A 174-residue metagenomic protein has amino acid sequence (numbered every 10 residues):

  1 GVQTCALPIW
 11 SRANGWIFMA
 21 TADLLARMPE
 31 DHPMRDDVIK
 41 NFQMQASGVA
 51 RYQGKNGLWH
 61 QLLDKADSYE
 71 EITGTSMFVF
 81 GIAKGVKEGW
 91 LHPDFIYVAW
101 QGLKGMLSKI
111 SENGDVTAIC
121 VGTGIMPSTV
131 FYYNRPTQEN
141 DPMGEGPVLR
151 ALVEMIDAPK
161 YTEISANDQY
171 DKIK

Functional and structural regions predicted by a protein language model:
G1, Y52, K109: Conserved catalytic core of Hanks-type protein kinase domains
G1-L7: Short, small-residue-biased leader/transition segments that mark boundaries at the very start of proteins
V2, D37, G54, D94-V98: Alpha-helix N-cap and coil->helix boundary residues
P8-I17, M34-N41, E70, N140: Short, contiguous, pocket-lining structural segments that sit at or immediately flank catalytic/ligand-binding sites
I9-T21, F78, V148: Alpha-helical bundle segments that constitute or directly flank the non-heme di-iron/ferroxidase center
F18-L63: Oxyanion-binding "anion nests"
K65, Y69-E70, S76-K174: CBM-like carbohydrate-recognition segments
